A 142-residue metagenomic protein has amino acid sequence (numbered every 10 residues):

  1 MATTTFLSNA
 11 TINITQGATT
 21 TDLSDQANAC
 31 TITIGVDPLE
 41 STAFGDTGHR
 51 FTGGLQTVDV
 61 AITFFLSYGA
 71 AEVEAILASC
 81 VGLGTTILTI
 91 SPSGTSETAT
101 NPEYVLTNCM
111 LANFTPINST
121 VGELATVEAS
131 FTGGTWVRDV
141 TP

Functional and structural regions predicted by a protein language model:
M1-P142: Signature of extracytoplasmic/envelope-associated structural regions
